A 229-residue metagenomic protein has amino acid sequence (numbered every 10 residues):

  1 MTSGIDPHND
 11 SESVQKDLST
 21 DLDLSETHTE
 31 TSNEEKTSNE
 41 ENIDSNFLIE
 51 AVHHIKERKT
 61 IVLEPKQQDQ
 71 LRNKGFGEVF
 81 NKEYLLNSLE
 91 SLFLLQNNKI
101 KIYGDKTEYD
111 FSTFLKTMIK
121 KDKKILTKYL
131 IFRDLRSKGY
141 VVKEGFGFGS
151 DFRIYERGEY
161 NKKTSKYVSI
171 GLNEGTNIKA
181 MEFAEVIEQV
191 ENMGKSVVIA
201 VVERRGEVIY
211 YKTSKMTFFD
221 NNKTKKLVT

Functional and structural regions predicted by a protein language model:
M1-T229: Long Lys/Arg-rich low-complexity intrinsically disordered regions in nucleic-acid-associated proteins
